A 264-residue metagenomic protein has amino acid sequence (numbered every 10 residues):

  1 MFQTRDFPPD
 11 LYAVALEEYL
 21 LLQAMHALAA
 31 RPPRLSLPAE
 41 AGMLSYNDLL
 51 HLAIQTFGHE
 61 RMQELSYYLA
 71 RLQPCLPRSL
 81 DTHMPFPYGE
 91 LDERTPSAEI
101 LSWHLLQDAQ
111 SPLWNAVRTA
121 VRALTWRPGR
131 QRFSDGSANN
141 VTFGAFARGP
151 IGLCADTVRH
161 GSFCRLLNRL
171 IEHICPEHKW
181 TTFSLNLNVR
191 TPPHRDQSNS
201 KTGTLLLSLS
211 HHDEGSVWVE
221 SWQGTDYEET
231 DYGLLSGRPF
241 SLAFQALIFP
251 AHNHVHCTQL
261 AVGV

Functional and structural regions predicted by a protein language model:
F2-C175, W180: Non-heme Fe(II)/2-oxoglutarate
C164, L170-V264: Catalytic core of non-heme Fe(II) oxygenases with the double-stranded beta-helix
